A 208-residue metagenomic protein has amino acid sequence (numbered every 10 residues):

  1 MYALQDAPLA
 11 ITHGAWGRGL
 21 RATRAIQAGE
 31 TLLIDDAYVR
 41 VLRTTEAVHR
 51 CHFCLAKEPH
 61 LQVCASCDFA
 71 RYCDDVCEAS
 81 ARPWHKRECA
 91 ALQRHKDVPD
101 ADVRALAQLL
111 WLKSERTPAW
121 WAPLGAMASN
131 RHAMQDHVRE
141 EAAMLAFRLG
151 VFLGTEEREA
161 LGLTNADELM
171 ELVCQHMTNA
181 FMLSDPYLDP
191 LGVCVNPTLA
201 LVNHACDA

Functional and structural regions predicted by a protein language model:
M1-A208: Short alpha-helical interaction motifs and adjacent low-complexity tails used for partner binding in regulatory proteins
